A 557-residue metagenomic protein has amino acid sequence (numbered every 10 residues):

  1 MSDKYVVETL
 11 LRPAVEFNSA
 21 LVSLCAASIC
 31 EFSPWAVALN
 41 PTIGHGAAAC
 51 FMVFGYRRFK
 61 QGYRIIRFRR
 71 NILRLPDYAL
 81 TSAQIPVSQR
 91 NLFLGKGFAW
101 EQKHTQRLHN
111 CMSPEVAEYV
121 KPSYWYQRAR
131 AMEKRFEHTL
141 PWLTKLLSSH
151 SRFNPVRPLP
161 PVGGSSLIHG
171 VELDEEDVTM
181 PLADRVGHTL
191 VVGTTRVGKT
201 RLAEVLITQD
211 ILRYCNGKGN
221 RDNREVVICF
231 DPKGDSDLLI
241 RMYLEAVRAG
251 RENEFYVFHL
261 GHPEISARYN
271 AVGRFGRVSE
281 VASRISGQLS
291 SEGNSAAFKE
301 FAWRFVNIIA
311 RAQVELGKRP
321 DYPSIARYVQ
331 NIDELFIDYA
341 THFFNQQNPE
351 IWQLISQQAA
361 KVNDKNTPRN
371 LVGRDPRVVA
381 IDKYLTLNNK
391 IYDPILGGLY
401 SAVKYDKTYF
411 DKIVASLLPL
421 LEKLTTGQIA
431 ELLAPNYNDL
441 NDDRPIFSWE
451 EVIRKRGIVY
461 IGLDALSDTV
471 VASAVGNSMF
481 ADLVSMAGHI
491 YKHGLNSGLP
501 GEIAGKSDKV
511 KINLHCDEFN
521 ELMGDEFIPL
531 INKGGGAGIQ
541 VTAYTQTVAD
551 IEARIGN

Functional and structural regions predicted by a protein language model:
M1-C229, D235-N253, A271, G276 (+7 more regions): Accessory regions of macromolecular translocation/handling assemblies
R64, G234, E526, A543 (+1 more regions): Short acidic-hydrophobic sequence patches enriched in Asp/Glu that either
I72-P76, L466-V470, E521-L522, D550 (+1 more regions): Short, contiguous acidic/charged loop-to-helix segments that flank catalytic cores in large enzymes
I168-D174, M180-I539: P-loop NTPase motor domains
I531-N557: Conserved ATP-driven motor cores of ASCE-family P-loop NTPases powering translocation/secretion/packaging/pilus
